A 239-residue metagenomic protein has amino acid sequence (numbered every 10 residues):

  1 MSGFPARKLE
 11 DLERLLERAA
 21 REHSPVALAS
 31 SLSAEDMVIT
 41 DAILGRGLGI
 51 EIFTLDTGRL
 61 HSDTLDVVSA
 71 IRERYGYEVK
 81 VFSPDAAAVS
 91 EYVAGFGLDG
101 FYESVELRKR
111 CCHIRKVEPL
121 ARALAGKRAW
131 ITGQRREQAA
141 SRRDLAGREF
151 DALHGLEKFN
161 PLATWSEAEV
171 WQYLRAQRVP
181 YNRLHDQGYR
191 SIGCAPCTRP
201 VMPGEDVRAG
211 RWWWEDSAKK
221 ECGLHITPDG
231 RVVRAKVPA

Functional and structural regions predicted by a protein language model:
M1-A239: Nucleotide-activated chemistry modules centered on ATP-dependent adenylation/adenylyltransferase
